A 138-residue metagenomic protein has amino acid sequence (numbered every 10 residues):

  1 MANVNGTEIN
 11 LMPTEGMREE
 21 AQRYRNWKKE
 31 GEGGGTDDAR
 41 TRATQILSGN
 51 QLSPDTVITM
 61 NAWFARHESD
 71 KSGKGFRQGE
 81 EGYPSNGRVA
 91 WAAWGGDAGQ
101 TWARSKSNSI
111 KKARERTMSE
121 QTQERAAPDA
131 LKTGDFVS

Functional and structural regions predicted by a protein language model:
M1-D129, D135: Extended terminal accessory/targeting regions
